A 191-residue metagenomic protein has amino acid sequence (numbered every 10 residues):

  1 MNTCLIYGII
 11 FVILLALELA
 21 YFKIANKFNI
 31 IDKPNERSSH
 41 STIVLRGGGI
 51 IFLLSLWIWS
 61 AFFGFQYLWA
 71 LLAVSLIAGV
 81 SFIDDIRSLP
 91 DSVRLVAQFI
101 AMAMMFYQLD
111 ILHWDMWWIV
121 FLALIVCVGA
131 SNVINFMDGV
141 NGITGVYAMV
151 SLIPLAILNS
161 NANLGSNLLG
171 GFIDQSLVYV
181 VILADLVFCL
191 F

Functional and structural regions predicted by a protein language model:
M1-F191: "…together with the soluble PPM/PP2C metallo-phosphatase catalytic core" -> "…together with the soluble PPM/PP2C
